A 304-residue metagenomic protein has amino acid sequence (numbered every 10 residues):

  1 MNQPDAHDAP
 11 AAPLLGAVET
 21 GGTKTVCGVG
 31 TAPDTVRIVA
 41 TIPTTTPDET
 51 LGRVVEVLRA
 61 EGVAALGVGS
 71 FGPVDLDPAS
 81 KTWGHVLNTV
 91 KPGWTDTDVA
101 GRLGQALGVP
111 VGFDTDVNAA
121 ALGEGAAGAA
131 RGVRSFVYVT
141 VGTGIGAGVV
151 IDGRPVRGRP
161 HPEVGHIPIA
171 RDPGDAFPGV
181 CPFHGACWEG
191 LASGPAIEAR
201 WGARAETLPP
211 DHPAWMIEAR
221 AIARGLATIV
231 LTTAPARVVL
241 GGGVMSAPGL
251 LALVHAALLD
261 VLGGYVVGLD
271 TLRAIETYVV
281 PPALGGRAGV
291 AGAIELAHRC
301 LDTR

Functional and structural regions predicted by a protein language model:
M1-A65, V74-T82, G101-V111, G123-V133 (+1 more regions): ATP-binding/phosphotransfer module of carbohydrate and carboxylate kinases, centering on a glycine-rich
E19, G67-F71, D114, Y138-G144 (+1 more regions): Short beta-strand segments
A40-T41, N88, P160: Short clusters of small/polar residues that mark proteolytic maturation junctions
I42-P43, G93, P162: A generic structural motif
S80-G93: A charged helix-plus-loop insertion that forms the helical arch/lid used to bind and gate nucleic-acid substrates
G112-N118: Glycine/small-residue-rich loop that forms an oxyanion/phosphate-binding "nest" at active or ligand-binding sites
V133-L191: Glycine-rich phosphate-binding loop of actin/hexokinase-like ATP-binding domains
